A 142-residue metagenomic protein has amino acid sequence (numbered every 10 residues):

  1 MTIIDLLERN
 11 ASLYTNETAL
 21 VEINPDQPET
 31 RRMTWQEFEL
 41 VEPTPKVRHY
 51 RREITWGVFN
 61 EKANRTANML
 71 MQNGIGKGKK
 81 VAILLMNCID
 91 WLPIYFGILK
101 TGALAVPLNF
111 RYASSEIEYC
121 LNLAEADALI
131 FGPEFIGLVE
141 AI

Functional and structural regions predicted by a protein language model:
M1-T2: Absolute protein N-terminus
D5-L6, Q72-N73, K100-I142: Structural core segment of the AMP-binding/adenylate-forming
N16-C88, L92-F96, A113-E118: Conserved AMP-binding/adenylate-forming core of the ANL superfamily
